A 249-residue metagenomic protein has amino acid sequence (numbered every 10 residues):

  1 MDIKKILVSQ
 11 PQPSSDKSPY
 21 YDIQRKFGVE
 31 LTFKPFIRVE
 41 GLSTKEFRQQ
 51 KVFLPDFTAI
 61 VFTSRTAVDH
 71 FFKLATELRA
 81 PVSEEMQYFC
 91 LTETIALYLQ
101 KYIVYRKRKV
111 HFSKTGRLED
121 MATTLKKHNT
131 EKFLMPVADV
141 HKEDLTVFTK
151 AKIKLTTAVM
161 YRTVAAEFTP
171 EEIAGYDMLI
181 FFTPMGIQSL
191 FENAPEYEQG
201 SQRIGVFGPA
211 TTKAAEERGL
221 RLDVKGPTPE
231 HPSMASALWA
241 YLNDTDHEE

Functional and structural regions predicted by a protein language model:
M1-E249: Conserved beta-alpha
